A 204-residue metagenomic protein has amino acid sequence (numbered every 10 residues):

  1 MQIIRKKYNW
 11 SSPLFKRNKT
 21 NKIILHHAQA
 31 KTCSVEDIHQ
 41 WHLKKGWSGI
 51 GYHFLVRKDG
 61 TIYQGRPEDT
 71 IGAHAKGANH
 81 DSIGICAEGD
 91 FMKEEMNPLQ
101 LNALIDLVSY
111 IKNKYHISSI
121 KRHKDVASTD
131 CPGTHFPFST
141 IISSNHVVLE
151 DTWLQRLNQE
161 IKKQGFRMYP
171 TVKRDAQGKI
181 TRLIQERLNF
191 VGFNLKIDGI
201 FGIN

Functional and structural regions predicted by a protein language model:
M1-K45, Y52-H53: Cell wall/extracellular polymer interaction/catalysis modules
M1-N21, K58, I62, P67-E68 (+2 more regions): Basic/polar, cationic surfaces and motifs that engage anionic cell-wall and phosphate/carboxylate ligands
I23-Q29, G89-N97, M168-D175, N194-I197: Second-shell loop/turn segments in exported
K31, I38-S48, L107-K114, S144 (+2 more regions): Structured segments of extracytoplasmic/periplasmic soluble domains in secreted or envelope-associated proteins
S34, I38, Q100-L107, W153 (+3 more regions): Stable alpha-helical elements in mature extracytoplasmic
G46-H53, Y115-K124, K196-I197: Surface-exposed patches in mature extracellular/periplasmic domains of secreted proteins
G49-G51, R57, A78-S82: Short connector loops at helix/strand junctions that flank enzyme active sites, especially segments positioning acidic
F166-N204: Short acidic, glycine/serine/threonine-rich helix-capping segments at coil-helix boundaries
